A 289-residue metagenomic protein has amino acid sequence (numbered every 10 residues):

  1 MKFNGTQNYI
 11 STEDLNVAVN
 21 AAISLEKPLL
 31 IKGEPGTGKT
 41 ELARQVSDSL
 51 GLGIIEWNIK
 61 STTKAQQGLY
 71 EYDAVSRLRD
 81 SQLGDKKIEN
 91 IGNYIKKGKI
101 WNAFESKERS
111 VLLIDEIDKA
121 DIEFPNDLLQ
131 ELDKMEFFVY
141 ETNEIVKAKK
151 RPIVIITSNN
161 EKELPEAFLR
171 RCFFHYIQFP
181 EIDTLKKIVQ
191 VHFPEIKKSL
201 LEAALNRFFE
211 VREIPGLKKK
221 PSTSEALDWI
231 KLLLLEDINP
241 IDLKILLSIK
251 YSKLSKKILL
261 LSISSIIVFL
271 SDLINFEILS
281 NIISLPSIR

Functional and structural regions predicted by a protein language model:
M1-K256: C-terminal regulatory/interaction module of P-loop NTP-utilizing enzymes
S248-R289: Low-acidity, Ser/Thr- and Arg-rich intrinsically disordered low-complexity segments
